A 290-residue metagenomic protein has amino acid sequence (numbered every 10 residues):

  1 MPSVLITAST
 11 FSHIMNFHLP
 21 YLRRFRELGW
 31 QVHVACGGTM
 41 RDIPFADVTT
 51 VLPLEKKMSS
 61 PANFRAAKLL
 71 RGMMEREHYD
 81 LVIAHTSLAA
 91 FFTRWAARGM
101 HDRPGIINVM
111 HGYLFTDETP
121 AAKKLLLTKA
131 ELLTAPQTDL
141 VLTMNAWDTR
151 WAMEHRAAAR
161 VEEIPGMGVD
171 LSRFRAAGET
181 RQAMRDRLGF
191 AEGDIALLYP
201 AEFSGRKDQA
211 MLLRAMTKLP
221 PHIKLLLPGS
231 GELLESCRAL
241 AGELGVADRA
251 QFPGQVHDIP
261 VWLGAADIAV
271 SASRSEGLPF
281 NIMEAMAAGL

Functional and structural regions predicted by a protein language model:
L5-F64, W147-H155, V161-E163, E232: N-terminal strand-loop element at the rim of the active site of nucleotide-sugar-dependent glycosyltransferases
I14-F17, P61-K68, G105, F115-Q137: Nucleotide-sugar donor phosphate/pyrophosphate-binding loop at the beta->alpha transition of glycosyltransferases
M15-P20, I195-K218, E232-R238, F280 (+1 more regions): A conserved mid-protein helix/loop that constitutes part of the nucleotide-sugar donor-binding site
T50-V51, L132-R181: Donor nucleotide-sugar binding/catalytic pocket of nucleotide-sugar-dependent glycosyltransferases
L69, R175-F190: A short helix/loop element that forms part of the nucleotide-sugar donor recognition site in Leloir-type
A84-A90, M110: Short His-centered aromatic/hydrophobic patch
W95, P260, P279, M283-A287: Short alpha-helical segment that forms part of, or immediately flanks, the ligand-binding pocket in carbohydrate-active
Q255, R274: Aromatic "clamp/platform" in nucleotide-sugar-dependent glycosyltransferases that forms part of the donor/acceptor
